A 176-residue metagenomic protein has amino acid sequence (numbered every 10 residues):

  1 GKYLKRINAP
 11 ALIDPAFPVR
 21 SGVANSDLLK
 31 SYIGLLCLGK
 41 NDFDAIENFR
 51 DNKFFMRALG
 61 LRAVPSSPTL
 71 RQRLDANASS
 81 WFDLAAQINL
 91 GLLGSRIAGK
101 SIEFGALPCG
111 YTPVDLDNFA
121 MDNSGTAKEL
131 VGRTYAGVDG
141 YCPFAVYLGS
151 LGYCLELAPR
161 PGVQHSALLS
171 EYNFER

Functional and structural regions predicted by a protein language model:
G1-R176: Dynamic "connector" segments at or just before major functional cores
